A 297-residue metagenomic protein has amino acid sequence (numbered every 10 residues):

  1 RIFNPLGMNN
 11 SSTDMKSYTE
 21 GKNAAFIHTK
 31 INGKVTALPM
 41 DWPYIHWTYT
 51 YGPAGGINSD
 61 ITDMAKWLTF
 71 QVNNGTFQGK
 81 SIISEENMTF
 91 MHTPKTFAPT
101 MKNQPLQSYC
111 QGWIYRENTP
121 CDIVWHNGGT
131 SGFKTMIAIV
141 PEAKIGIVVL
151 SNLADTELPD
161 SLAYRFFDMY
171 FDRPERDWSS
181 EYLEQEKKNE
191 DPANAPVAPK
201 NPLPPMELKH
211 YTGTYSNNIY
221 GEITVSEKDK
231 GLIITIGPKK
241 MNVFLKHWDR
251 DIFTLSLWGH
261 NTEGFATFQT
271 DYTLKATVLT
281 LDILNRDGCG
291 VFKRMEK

Functional and structural regions predicted by a protein language model:
N4-P5, S12-T13, K22, L38-K297: Catalytic loop of the DD-peptidase/beta-lactamase superfamily, centered on the K-T-G motif and neighboring
K16: Histidine-centered active-site microenvironments of extracellular/periplasmic hydrolases and transferases
T19-A24, T29: Non-catalytic beta-strand/loop surface segments
K34-T36: Acidic-glycine-rich active-site phosphate/pyrophosphate-binding loop
